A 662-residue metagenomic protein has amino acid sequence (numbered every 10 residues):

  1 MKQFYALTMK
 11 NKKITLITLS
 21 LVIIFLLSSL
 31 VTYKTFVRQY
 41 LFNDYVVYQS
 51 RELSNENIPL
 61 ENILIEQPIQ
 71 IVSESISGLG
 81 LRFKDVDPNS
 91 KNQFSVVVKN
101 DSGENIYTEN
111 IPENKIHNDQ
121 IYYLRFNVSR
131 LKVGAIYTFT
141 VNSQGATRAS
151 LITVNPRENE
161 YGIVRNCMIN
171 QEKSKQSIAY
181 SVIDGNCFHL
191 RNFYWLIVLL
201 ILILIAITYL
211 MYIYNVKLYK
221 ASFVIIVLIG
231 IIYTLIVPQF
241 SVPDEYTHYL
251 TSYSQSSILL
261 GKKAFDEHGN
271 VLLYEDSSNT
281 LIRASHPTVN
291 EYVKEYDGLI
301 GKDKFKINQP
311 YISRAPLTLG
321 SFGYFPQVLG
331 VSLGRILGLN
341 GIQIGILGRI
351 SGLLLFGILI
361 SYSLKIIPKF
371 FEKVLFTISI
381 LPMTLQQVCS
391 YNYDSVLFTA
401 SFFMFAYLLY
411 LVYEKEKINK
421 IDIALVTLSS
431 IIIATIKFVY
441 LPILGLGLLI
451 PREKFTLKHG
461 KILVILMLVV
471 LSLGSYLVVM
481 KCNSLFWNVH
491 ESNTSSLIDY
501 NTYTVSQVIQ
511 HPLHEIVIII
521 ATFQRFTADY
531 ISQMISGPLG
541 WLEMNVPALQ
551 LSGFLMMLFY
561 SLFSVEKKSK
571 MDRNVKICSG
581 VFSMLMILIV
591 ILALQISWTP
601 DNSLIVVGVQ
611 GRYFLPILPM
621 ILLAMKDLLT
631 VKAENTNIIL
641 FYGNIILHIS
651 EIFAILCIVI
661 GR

Functional and structural regions predicted by a protein language model:
K13-T15, I24-N100, I116-I121, N127-A135 (+1 more regions): Beta-sheet-rich sandwich/jelly-roll-like modules and their strand-loop junctions
F188-H189, K302-N308, L477-V565: Membrane-lumen/periplasm interface segments of multi-pass, membrane-embedded glycan/lipid transferases
I207, Q343-K369: Transmembrane-helix motifs of polytopic, lipid-linked glycan transferases
K217, L339-I342, S361-P382: Transmembrane-helix signature of polytopic, membrane-embedded enzymes that assemble or transfer cell-envelope glycans
I258-L347: Interfacial juxtamembrane loops and adjacent helix segments that form the catalytic/substrate-binding surfaces
Q386, I421-F438, I443-L449: Membrane-interface alpha helices of multi-pass inner-membrane proteins
S390-L397: Short acidic/glycine- and proline-prone juxtamembrane loop motifs at membrane-interface regions of multi-pass membrane
Y407-K417, L441-S472: Perimembrane helix-loop-helix junctions
